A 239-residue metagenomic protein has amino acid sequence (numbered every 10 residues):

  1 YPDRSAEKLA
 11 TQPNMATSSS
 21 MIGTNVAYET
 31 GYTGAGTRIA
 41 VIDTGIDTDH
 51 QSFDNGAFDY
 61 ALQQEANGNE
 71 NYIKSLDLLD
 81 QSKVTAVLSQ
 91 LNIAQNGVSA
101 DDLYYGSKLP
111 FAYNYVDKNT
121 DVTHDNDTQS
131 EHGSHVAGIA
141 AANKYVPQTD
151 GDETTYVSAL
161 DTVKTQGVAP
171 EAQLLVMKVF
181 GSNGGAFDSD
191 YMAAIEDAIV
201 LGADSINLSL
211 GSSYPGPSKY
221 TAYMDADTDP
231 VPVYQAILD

Functional and structural regions predicted by a protein language model:
Y1-A6, Y115, Y234-D239: Short, intrinsically disordered, charge-balanced linker/junction segments flanking boundaries in proteins
Y1-G31, A35-R38, D49-A61: Autoinhibitory propeptides
D3-S5, T44-T48, N143-V146, F180-S182 (+1 more regions): Acidic glycine-/aspartate-rich tracts in secreted/extracellular proteins
A6, G138, S212-Y214: Active-site-proximal loop/turn and secondary-structure-junction residues that shape catalytic pockets, frequently
G31-A35, A100-Y104, G167-P170, A198-V200: Extracellular/periplasmic catalytic domains that process cell-envelope and extracellular macromolecules
T33-A35, D49, T120-T128, D161-T162 (+1 more regions): Substrate-binding/access-modulating region of protease and related hydrolase catalytic domains
R38-I42, S52, K108-A112, G138-I139 (+5 more regions): Structural recognition of the beta-strand scaffold that forms the well-ordered cores of secreted hydrolase catalytic
T44-I139, N143-A159, G167-V168: Active-site core segment of subtilase-fold serine proteases
